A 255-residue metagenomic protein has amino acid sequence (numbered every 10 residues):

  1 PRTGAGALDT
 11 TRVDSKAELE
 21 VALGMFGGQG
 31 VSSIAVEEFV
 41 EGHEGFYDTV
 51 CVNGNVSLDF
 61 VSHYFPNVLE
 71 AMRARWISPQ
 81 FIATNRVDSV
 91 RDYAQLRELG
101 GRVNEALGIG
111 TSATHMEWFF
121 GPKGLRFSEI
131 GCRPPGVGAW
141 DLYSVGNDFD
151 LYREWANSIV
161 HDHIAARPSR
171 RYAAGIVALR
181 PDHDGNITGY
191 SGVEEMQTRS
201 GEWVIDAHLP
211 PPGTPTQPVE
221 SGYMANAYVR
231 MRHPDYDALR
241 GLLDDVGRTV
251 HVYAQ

Functional and structural regions predicted by a protein language model:
P1-R2, F26, V36-V40, E105-I109 (+1 more regions): Short Gly/Pro-enriched turn/cap motifs at secondary-structure boundaries
R2-A7, G222-A225: Short glycine-enriched loop/turn motifs at secondary-structure junctions
G4-A35: N-terminal beta-alpha lobe that positions the nucleotide/phosphoryl donor in ATP/NTP-coupled carboxylate activation
L8, E38-I109, A113, F120 (+4 more regions): ATP-dependent carboxylate/phosphate-activation module, predominantly the ATP-grasp catalytic core and closely related
D14-E18, N53-N55, R86, K123-G124 (+3 more regions): Short loop segments at secondary-structure junctions
A17-G28, R91-E105, N157, D237-R248: Replace "anionic and nucleotidyl ligands
F120-R126, E220-A225: A short, glycine/Asx- and small/polar-enriched loop/turn that sits immediately N-terminal to a beta-strand
A156-Q255: Peripheral (often C-terminal) accessory segments that flank ATP-dependent C-N-forming ligase machineries
